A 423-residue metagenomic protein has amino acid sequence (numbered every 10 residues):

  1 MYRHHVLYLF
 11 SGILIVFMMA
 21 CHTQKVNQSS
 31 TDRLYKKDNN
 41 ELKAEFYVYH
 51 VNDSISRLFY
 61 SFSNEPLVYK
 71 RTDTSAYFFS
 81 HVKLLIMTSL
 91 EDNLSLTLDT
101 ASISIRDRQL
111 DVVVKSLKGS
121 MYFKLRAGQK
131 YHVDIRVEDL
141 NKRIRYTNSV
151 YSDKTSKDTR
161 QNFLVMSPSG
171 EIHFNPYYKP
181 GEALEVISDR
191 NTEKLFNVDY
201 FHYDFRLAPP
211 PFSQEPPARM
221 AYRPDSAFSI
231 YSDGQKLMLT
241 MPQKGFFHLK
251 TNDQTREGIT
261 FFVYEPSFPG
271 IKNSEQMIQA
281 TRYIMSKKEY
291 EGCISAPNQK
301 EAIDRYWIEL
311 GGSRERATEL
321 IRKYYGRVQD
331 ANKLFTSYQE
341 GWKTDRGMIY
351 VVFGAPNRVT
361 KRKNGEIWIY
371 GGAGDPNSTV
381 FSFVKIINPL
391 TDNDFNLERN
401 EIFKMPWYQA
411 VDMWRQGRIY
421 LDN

Functional and structural regions predicted by a protein language model:
M1-F10: Bacterial N-terminal signal peptides that target proteins for export
F17-A20: C-terminal motif of bacterial Sec signal peptides marking the signal peptidase cleavage site
H22-R223, Y231-D233: Intrinsically disordered, low-complexity terminal regions enriched in Ser/Thr/Pro/Gly and charged residues
Q129-N141, P242-T255: Short, aromatic- and glycine-rich surface loops/edge beta-strands on solvent-exposed regions
I144-D153, R256-S267: Edge beta-strands of extracellular beta-sandwich domains
K154-K179, F262-K288, G326: Low-complexity, Pro/Ser/Thr- and charge-rich linker/hinge segments at domain boundaries
G270-I321: Early exported N-terminus immediately downstream of N-terminal targeting peptides
D330-N423: C-terminal soluble interaction/assembly domains
